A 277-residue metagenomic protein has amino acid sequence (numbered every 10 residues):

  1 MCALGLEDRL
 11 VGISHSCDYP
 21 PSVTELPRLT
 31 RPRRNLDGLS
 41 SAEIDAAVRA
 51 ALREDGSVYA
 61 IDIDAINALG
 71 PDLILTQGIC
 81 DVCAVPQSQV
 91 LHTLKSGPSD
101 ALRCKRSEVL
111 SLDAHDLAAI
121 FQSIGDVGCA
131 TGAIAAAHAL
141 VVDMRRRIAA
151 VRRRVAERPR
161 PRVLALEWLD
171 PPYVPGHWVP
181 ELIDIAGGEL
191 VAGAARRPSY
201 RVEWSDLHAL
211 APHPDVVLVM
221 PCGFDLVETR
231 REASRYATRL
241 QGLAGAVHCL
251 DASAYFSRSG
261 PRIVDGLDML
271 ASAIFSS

Functional and structural regions predicted by a protein language model:
M1-S277: N-terminal ligand-binding lobe of clamshell/alpha-beta domains
